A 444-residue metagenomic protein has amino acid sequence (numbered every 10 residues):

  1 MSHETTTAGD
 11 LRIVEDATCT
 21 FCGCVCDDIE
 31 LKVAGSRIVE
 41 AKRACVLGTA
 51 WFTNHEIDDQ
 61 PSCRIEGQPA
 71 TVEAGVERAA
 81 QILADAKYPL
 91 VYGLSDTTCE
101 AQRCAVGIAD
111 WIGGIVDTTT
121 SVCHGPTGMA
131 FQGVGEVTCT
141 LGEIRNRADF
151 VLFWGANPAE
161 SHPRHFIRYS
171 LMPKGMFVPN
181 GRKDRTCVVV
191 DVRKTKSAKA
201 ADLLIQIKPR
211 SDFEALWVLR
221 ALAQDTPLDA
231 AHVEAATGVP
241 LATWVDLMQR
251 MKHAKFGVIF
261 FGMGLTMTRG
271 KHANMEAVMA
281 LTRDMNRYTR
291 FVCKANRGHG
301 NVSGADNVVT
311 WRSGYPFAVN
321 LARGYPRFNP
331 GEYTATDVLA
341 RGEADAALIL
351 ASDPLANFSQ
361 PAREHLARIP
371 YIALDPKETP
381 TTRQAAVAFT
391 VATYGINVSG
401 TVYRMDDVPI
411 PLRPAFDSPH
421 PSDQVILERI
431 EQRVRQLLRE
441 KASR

Functional and structural regions predicted by a protein language model:
M1-A221, M263, E343, Q432-R444: N-terminal export/assembly segments and adjacent metallocofactor-ligating motifs of anaerobic energy-metabolism
K32, F260, K294: Residues in well-ordered beta-strands of folded domains
V122, M129, M275, K294-R297 (+1 more regions): Terminal, contiguous helix-loop blocks that mediate binding/assembly
G128-N286, G314-R444: Non-catalytic alpha/beta scaffold blocks inside enzyme catalytic domains
N286, F291-C293: Accessory alpha-helical/coil subdomains and C-terminal extensions that flank or cap enzyme catalytic cores
